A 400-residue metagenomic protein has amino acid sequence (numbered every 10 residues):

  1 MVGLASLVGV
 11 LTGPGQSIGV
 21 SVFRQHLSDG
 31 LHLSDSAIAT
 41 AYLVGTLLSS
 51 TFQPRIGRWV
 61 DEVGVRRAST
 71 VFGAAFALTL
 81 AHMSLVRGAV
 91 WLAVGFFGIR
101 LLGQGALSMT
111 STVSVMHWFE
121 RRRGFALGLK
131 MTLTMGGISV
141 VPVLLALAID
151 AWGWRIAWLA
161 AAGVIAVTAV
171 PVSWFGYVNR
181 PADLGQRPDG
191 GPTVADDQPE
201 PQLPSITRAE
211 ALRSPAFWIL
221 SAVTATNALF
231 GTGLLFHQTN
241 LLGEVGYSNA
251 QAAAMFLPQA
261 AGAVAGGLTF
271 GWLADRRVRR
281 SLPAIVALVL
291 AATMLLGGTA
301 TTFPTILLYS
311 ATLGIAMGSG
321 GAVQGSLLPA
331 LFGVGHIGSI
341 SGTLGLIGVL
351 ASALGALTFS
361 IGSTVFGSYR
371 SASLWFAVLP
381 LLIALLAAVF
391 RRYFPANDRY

Functional and structural regions predicted by a protein language model:
M1-D35, Q53-I56, P142, L234-T239: Extracytoplasmic
V10, V90-A106, A225, T305-S319: Hydrophobic core of transmembrane alpha-helices in multi-pass small-molecule transporters, especially MFS/SLC-type
Q16, V20-R24, A209-G267: Extracytoplasmic gate region of multi-pass secondary transporters
T51-V65, G266-V278, T364: Helix-to-loop junctions at the C-terminal end of transmembrane segments in multipass secondary transporters
R67-A81, S281-L295: Structural signature of the two symmetry-related core transmembrane helices
A106-F119, S319-F332: Intracellular juxtamembrane helix-capping segments at the cytosolic ends of symmetry-related transmembrane helices
L129, I138, L331-F366: A late C-terminal transmembrane helix in Major Facilitator Superfamily
L133-P181: Helix-loop-helix hairpin linking two adjacent transmembrane segments in secondary transporters
